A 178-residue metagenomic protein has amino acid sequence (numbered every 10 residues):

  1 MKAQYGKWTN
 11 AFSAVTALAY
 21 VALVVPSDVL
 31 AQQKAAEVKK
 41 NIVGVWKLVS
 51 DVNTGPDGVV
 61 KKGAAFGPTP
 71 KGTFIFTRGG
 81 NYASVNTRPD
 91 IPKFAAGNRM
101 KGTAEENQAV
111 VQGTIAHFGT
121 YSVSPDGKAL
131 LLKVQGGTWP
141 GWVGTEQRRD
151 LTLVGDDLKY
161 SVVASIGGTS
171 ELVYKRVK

Functional and structural regions predicted by a protein language model:
K2-T16: Bacterial N-terminal signal peptides that target proteins for export
L23-K178: Lipid interaction determinants
